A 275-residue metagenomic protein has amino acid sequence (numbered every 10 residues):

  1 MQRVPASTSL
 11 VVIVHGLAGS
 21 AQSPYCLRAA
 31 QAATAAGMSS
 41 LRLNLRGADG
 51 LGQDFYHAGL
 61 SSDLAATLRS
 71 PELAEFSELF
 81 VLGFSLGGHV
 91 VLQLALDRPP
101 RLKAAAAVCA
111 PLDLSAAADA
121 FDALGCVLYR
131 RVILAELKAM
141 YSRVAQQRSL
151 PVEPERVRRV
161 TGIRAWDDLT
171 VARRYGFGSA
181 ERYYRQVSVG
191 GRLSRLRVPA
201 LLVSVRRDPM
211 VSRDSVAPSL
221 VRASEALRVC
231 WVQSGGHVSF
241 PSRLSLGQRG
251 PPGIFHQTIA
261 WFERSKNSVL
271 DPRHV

Functional and structural regions predicted by a protein language model:
Q2-D49: Short, surface-exposed "cap/lid" segments of acyl-processing enzymes
A32, L45-F80: Catalytic nucleophile-loop/oxyanion-hole region of alpha/beta-hydrolase and closely related hydrolase-like folds
F80-R174: Alpha/beta-hydrolase-fold enzymes
L169-R192: Active-site nucleophile elbow and catalytic-triad environment of alpha/beta-hydrolase enzymes
G190, R206-P209, S234-G236: Acidic beta-to-alpha connecting loop that harbors the catalytic carboxylate
L196, L202-S204: Short beta-strand/loop motif that positions the catalytic acidic residue of the alpha/beta-hydrolase fold
R222-F240: Catalytic histidine neighborhood in serine/cysteine hydrolases with alpha/beta-hydrolase-type architecture
G235-P251: Catalytic histidine-centered segment of alpha/beta-hydrolase-like enzymes
